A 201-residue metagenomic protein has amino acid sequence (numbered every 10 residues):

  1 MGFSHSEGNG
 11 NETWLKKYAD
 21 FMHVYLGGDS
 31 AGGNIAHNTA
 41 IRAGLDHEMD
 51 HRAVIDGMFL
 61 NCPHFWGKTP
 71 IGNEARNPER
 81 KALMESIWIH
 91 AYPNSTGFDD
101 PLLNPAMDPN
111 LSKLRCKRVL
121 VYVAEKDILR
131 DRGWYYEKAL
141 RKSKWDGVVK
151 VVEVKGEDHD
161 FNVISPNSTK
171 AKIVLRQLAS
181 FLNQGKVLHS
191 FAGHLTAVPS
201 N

Functional and structural regions predicted by a protein language model:
M1-N201: Alpha/beta-hydrolase superfamily serine-hydrolase fold, recognizing
